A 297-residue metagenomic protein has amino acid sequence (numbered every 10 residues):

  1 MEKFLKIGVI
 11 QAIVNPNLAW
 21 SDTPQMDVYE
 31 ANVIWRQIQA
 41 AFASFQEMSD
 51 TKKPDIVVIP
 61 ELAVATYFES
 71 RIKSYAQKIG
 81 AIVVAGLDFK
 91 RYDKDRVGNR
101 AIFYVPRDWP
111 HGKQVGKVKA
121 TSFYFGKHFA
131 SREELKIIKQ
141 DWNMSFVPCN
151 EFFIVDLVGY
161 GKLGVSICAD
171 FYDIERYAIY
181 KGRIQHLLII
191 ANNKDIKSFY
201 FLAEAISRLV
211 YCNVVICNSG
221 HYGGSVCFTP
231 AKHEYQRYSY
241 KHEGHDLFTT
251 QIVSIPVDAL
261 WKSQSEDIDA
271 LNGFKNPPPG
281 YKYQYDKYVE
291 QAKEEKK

Functional and structural regions predicted by a protein language model:
F4-D27, G126, G161-D170, L188-I190: Active-site-proximal beta-strand elements of phosphoester/diester hydrolases
I10-A12, E61-L62, G86-F89, H128 (+3 more regions): Active-site-proximal beta-strand/loop segments in catalytic clefts of secreted hydrolases
N15, G98-F125, S219-L247: Short, glycine-anchored, charge-dense loop/turn motifs used at functional sites
N32-F125, N193-D195, L202-E204, R208 (+1 more regions): Cys-nucleophile CN-hydrolase/nitrilase-fold catalytic domain and related Cys-dependent amidase chemistry that acts on
T51-I56, L157-G161, R183-L187: Short, surface-exposed connector motifs at secondary-structure boundaries
Y67, R71-V84, F171-K282: CN hydrolase (nitrilase-like) catalytic-core segments centered on the catalytic cysteine and neighboring Lys/Glu
D93-G182, F201-L202, I268, E290: Active-site catalytic loop in hydrolytic enzyme cores
G273-K297: C-terminal functional modules of predominantly eukaryotic multidomain proteins
